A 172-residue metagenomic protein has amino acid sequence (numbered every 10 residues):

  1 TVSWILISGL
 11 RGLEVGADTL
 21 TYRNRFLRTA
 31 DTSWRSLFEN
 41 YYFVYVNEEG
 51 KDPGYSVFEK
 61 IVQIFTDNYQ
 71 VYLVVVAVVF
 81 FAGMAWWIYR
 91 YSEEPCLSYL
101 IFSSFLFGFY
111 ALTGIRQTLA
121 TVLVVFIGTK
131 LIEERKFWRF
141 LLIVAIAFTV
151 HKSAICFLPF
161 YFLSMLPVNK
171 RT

Functional and structural regions predicted by a protein language model:
T1-T172: Terminal, non-globular segments
